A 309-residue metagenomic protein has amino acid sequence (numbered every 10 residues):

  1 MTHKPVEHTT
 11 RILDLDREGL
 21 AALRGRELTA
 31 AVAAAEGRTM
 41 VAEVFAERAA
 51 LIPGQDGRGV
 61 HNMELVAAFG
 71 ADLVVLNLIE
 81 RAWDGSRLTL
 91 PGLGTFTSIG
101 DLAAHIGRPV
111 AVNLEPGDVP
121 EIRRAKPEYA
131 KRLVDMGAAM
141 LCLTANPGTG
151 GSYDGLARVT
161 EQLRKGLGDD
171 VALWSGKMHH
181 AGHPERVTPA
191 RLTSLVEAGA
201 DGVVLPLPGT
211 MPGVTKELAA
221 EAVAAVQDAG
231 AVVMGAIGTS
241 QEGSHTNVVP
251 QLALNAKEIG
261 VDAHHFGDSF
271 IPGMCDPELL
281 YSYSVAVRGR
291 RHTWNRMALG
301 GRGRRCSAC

Functional and structural regions predicted by a protein language model:
T2-L20, V44-G166, D170-P189, V196-E197 (+1 more regions): Active-site beta->alpha loop and helix N-cap motifs at the rims of alpha/beta catalytic domains
R24-E36, A67, I99-V110, A157-D169 (+3 more regions): Surface-exposed amphipathic alpha-helices with a cationic face
L28, P127-V134, V159-R164, R191-L195 (+2 more regions): Structured alpha-helical segments in the cores of large, soluble enzyme domains
V32, V41-F45: Basic, amphipathic N-terminal segments that precede the first structured/catalytic domain
G57, R123-R124, H183-P189, V232-K257 (+2 more regions): Active-site-adjacent loop and "lid" segments of alpha/beta metabolic enzymes
F69, N77, M136, G166 (+7 more regions): Change "in soluble alpha/beta enzymes" to "in soluble alpha/beta proteins
S86-F96, A222, E258, S269-L299 (+1 more regions): C-terminal helical cap(s) of enzyme catalytic domains, especially alpha/beta-barrels
G202-E278, A286-R288: Catalytic-face loop-and-helix region of soluble metabolic enzyme cores
